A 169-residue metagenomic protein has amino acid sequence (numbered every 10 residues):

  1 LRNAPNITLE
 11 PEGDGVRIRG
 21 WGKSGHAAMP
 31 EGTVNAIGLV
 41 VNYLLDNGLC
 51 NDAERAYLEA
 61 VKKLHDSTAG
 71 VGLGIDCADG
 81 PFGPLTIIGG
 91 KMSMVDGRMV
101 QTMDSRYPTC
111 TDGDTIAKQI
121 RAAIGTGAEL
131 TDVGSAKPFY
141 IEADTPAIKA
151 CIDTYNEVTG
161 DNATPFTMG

Functional and structural regions predicted by a protein language model:
L1-G38, N42: Fold-level recognition of mixed alpha/beta catalytic cores in primary-metabolism enzymes, strongest
R2-A4, G13, P84, I124-G125 (+1 more regions): Short, well-ordered coil/turn elements that cap or connect secondary structure elements
N3-T8, N47-G48, A122-A128: A common structural junction motif
P5, D14-V16, L85-I87, M99-Q101: Structural beta-strand/beta-sheet cores of well-ordered domains, especially the beta-sheet scaffolds that support
E10-E12, P81, V95, A122-I124: A generic structural signal for short, solvent-exposed coil/turn residues that cap or connect secondary-structure
G15-K23, Q101-M103, K137-F139: A generic structural motif
A28-D96, R106, C110-T115, E129-G169: An extended, acidic, His-containing surface patch that forms the Zn2+-binding/catalytic region of metallohydrolases
